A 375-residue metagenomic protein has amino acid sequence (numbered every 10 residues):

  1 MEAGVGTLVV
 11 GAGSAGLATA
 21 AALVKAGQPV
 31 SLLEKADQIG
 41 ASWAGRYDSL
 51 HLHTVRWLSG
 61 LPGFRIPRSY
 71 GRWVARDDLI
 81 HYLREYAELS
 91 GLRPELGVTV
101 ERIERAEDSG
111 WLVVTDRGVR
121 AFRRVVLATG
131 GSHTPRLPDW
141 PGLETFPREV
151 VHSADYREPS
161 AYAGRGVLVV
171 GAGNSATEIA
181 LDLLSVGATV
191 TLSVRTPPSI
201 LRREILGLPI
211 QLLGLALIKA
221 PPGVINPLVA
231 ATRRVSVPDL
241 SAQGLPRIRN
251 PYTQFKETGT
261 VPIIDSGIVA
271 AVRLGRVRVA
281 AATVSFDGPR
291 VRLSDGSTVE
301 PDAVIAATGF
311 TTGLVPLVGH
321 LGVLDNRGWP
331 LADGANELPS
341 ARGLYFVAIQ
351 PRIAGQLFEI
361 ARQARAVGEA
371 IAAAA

Functional and structural regions predicted by a protein language model:
E2-A36, G40-S42, G71-N174, E178-L208 (+1 more regions): Flavin (primarily FAD) cofactor-binding/catalytic cores of flavoenzymes
Q38-R65, R93: Redox-cofactor-proximal catalytic regions of oxidoreductases
R65-G71: A short acidic, helix-capping loop that chelates divalent metal ions and anchors anionic groups
